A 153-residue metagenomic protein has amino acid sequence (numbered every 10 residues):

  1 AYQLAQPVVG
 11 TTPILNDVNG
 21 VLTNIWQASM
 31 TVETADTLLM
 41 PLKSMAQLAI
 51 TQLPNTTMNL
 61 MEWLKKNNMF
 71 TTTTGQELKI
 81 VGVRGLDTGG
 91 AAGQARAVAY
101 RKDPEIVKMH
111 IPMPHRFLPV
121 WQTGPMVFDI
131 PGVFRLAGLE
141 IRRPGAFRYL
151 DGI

Functional and structural regions predicted by a protein language model:
A1-G20: Alpha-helical scaffold segments that mediate packing/assembly in large oligomeric complexes
A1-L4, Q27-L39, V120-L139: Long, contiguous amphipathic alpha-helices that act as assembly "spine/axial" helices in icosahedral shell and virion
T11-P13, K43-T51: Short acidic, S/G/P-rich loop/turn micro-motifs used as interaction or catalytic elements
N16-S29, A49: Short secondary-structure capping micro-motifs at structural edges
T23-T34, K66-M69, P112: Generic surface-pattern signal
L39-K43, Y100: Short His-Asn-centered micro-motif
A49-I153: Sequence/fold signature of self-assembling virion shell proteins
